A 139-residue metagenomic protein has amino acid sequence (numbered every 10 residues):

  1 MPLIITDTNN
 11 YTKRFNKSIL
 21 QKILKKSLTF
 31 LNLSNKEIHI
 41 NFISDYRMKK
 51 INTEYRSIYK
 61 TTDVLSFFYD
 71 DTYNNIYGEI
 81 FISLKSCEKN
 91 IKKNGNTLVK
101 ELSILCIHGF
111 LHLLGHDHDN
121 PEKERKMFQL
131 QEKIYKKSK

Functional and structural regions predicted by a protein language model:
M1-S103, L113-K139: An acidic/histidine-cluster motif and surrounding catalytic segment that typifies divalent-metal-assisted enzyme active
